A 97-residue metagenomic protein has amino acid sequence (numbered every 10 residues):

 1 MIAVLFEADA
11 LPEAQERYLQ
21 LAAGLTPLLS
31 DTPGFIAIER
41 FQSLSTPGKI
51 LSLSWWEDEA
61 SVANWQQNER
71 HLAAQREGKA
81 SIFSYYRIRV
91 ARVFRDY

Functional and structural regions predicted by a protein language model:
M1-I50, E57-Q67, F83-Y97: Short S/T/G/P-rich N-terminal loop/turn motif that feeds into the first structured element of a domain
A80: Arginine/glycine-rich "motif VI" loop of SF2 helicases in the C-terminal RecA-like domain
